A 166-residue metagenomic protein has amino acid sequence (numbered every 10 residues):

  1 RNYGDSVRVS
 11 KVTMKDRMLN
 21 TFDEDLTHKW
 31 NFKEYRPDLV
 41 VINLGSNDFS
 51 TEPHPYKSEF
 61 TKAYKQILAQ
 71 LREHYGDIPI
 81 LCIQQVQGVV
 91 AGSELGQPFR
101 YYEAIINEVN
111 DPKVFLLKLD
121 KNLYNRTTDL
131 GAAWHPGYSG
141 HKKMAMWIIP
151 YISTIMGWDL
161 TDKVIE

Functional and structural regions predicted by a protein language model:
R1-K62, V89-R100, H135: Conserved SGNH/GDSL esterase-like catalytic core that processes O-acyl groups on lipids and polysaccharides
N2-K11, V86-E166: Catalytic His-Asp segment of secreted/periplasmic serine-dependent ester chemistry enzymes
L26-H28, Y64, I148, I152: Generic hydrophobic alpha-helical segments
L26-Y35, A69-Y75, I155-T161: Surface-exposed acidic, glycine-flexible loop patches that form ligand/cofactor-binding and adhesion interfaces
D38-N43, P79-Q84, F115-K118: Structural recognition of the beta-strand scaffold that forms the well-ordered cores of secreted hydrolase catalytic
G45, R72-G76, N107-N110, S153: Hydrophobic alpha-helix feature that most strongly marks membrane-spanning transmembrane helices and their immediate
E59-Q66, K143: Short, well-structured alpha-helical interface segments that form or flank functional binding sites
Y64-A69, F99-E103: Generic structural signal for well-ordered alpha-helices, preferentially at hydrophobic/aromatic core positions
